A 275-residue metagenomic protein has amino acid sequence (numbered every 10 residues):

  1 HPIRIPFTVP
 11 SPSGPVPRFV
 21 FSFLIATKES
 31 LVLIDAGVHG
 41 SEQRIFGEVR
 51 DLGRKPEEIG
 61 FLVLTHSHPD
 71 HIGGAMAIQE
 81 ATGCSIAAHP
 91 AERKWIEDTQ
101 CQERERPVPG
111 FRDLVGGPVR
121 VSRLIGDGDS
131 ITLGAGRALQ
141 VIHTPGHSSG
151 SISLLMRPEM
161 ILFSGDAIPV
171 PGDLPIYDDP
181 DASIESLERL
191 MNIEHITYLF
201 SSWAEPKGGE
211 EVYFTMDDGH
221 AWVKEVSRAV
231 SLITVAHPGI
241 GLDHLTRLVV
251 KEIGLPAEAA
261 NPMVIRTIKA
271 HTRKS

Functional and structural regions predicted by a protein language model:
H1-L52, P56, S153-D166: Conserved beta-strand hairpin/beta-sheet module of binuclear metal-dependent hydrolase folds, prominently
L24-I25, G128-M156, I161: Core dinuclear metal-dependent hydrolase active-site scaffold
I34-A36, I59-S67, I86-P90, H143-G146 (+2 more regions): Active-site neighborhood of phospho(di)ester-bond hydrolases with catalytic His/Asp-centered motifs
H39-S41, S67-I72, R93-I96, S149-S151 (+2 more regions): Active-site environment of divalent metal-dependent phosphoester hydrolases
G40-Q43, R50-G134: Active-site HxH/HxHxD metal-binding segment of metal-dependent hydrolases
A81, A182-I240: Divalent-metal (often Zn2+) His-rich catalytic cores of metallo-beta-lactamase-fold enzymes
Q100, D173-D178, F214: Short, solvent-exposed loop/turn segments at secondary-structure boundaries
L232-S275: C-terminal regulatory/interaction regions
